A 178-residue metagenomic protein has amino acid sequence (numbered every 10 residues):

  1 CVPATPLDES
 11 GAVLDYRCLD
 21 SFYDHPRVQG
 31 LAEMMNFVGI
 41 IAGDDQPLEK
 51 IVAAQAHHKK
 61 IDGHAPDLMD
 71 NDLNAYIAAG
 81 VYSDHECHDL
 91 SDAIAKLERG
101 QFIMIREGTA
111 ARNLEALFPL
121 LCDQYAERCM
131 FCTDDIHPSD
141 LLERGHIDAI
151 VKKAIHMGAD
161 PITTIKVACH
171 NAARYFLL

Functional and structural regions predicted by a protein language model:
C1-H58: Divalent-metal coordination cores built from histidine and acidic residues
V2, G30-M35, G100, M104-I105 (+1 more regions): Short beta-strands and strand-loop turn motifs
P3-G11, A42-Q46, D72-Y76, A95-E98 (+3 more regions): Short acidic, glycine/serine/threonine-rich loops at helix termini
R27-V28, H58, A75-S83, E98-M104 (+1 more regions): Glycine-enriched alpha-helix->loop->beta-strand junction motifs that scaffold or abut catalytic
L31, K96, T164: Conserved, mostly hydrophobic/aromatic
E33-L90, E107-A111: Divalent metal-binding pocket/active-site signature
A78, L120-L178: His/Asp/Glu-enriched, well-ordered alpha-helical/loop segment that forms or immediately abuts the divalent-metal
